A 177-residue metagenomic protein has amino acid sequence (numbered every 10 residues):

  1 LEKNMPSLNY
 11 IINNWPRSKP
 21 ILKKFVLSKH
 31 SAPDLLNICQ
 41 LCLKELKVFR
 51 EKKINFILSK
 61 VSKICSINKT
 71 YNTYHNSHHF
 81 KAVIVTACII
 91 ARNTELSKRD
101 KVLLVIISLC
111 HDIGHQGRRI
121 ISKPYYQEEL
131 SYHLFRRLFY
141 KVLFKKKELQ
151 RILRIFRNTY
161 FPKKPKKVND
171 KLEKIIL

Functional and structural regions predicted by a protein language model:
L1-N72: Non-catalytic interface/linker regions that flank or bridge core catalytic/transmembrane domains
P33-N37, L41-E45, N68-L103, F135-R137 (+1 more regions): Alpha-helical phosphate/pyrophosphate-handling elements in metalloenzyme active cores
K52-L58, H75-N76, F80, K166-K171: Short coil/turn segments at secondary-structure boundaries
V83, K101-R118, S131, L153-Y160: His-Asp-centered metal-binding catalytic motifs of divalent-metal-dependent phosphohydrolases/nucleases
L96, H115-R119, F144: Short, solvent-exposed secondary-structure capping/transition elements
R99-D100, Y126, K147-R151: Alpha-helix N-cap and coil->helix boundary residues
R119-H133: Post-HEXXH active-site segment of zinc metalloproteases
L143-L177: Histidine/acidic-rich helix-loop-helix segments that form or flank divalent-metal centers in metalloenzyme catalytic
